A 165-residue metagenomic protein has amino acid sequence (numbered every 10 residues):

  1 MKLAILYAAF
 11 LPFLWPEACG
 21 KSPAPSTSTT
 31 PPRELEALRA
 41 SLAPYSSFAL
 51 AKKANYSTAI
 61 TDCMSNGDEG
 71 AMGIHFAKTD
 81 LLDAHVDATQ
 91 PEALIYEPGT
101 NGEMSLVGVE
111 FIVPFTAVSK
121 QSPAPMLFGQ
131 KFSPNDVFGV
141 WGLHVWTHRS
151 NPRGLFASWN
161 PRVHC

Functional and structural regions predicted by a protein language model:
M1-A4: Positively charged n-region of N-terminal signal peptides that target proteins for export
Y7-P16: Bacterial N-terminal signal peptides
A24-C165: Primary mode marks residue(s) on the alpha4-beta5-alpha5 output face of response regulator receiver
